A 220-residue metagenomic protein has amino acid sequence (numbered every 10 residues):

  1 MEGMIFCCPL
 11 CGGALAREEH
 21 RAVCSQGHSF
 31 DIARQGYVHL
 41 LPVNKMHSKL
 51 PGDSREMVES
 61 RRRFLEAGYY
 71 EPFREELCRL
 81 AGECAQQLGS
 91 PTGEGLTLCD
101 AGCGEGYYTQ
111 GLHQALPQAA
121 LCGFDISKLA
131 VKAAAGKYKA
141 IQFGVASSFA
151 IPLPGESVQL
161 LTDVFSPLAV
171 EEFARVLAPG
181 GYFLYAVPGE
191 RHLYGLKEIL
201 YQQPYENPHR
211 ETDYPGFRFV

Functional and structural regions predicted by a protein language model:
M1-L50: N-terminal auxiliary segments of SAM/dcSAM-dependent transferases
H47, G52-E76: Class I SAM-dependent methyltransferase Rossmann-like catalytic core, especially the SAM/SAH-binding loop
G93-G104: Conserved class I S-adenosyl-L-methionine
E105-P117: Conserved SAM-binding loop of SAM-dependent methyltransferases across substrates and taxa, primarily the Class I
D125-L129: Conserved SAM/SAH-binding beta-strand->alpha-helix loop
K139-I151: Conserved SAM-binding strand-loop segment of SAM-dependent methyltransferases
V170-L184: A short glycine-rich, Lys/Arg-flanked "PGG" loop and its adjoining helix->strand segment in the class I
Y182-D213: Conserved class I S-adenosyl-L-methionine
